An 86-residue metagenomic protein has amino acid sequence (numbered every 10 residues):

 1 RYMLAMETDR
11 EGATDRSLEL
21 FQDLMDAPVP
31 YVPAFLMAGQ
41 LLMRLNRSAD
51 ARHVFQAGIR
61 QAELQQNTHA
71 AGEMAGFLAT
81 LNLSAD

Functional and structural regions predicted by a protein language model:
E7-T8, L42, A75, N82: Residue at a conserved register position within TPR or TPR-like alpha-solenoid repeats
D23-D26, R60: Conserved structural position within tetratricopeptide repeats
